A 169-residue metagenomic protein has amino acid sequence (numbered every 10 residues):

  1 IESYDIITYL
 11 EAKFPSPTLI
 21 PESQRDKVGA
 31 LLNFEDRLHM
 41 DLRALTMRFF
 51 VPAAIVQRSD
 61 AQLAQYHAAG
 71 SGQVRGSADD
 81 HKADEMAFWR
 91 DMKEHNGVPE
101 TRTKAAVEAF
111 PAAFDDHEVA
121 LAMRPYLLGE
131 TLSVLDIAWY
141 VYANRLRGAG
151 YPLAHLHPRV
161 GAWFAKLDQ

Functional and structural regions predicted by a protein language model:
I1-S77: GST-like domain detector, emphasizing the conserved glutathione-binding G-site in the N-terminal thioredoxin-like
I7, E11, G29-L32, P111-F114 (+2 more regions): Non-transmembrane alpha-helical segments in soluble domains of secreted/periplasmic/extracellular proteins
F14, T18-L19, H95-A106: Surface-exposed cleft-lining segments at the edges of enzyme active sites
A68-N96, E108-D115: A structural motif
P99-R102, A106-A120, Y142, W163: Alpha-helical packing segments of well-folded alpha/beta enzyme cores
V119-E130, Q169: Surface-exposed helix-capping loop/turn segments at secondary-structure junctions
L127-R147: GST superfamily/GST-like fold recognition
A143-Q169: Long, positively charged, glycine-interspersed low-complexity recognition regions
